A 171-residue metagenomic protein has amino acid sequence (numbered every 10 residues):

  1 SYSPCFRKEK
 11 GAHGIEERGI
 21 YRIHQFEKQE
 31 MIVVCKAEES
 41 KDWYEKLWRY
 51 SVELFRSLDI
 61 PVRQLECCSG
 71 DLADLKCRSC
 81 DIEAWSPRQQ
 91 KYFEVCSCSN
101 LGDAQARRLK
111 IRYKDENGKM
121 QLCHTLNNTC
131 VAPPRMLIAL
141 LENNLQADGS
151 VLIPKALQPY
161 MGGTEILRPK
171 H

Functional and structural regions predicted by a protein language model:
S1-H171: TRNA-recognition modules of translation machinery and tRNA-sensing kinases, especially anticodon-binding
